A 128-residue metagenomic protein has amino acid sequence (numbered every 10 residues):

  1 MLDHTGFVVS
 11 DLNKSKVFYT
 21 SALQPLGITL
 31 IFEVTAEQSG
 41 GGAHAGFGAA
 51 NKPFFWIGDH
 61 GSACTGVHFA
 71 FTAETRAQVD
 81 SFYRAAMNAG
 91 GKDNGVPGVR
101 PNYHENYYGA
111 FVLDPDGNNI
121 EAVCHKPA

Functional and structural regions predicted by a protein language model:
M1-K16, F69, K126-A128: N-terminal beta-strand motif that seeds the catalytic metal site of vicinal oxygen chelate
T5, H104, F111, V123-A128: Short beta->alpha transition motifs characteristic of CBS
F7-K52: Core segments of cupin and vicinal oxygen chelate
D11-K14, A70-P115: Vicinal oxygen chelate
G27-E33, G98-R100, V123-A128: Conserved catalytic-core motifs of GNAT/GCN5-like acyltransferases
I31, W56-I57, D93-P97: A short linear hydrophobic-aromatic micro-motif
G40-S81: Long, continuous compositionally biased terminal/linker segments
N119: Glycine-rich acetyl-CoA-binding "A-motif" of GNAT/NAT acetyltransferases
